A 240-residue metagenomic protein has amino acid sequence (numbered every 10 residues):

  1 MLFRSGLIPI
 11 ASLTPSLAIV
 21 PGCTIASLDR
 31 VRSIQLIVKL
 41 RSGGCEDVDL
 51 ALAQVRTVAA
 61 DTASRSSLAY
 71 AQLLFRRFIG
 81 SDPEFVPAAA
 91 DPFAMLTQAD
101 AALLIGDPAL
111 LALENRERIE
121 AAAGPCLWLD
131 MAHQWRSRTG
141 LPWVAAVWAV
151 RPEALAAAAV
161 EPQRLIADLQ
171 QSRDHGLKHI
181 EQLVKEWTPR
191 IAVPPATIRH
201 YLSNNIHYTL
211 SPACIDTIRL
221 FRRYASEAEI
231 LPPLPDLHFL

Functional and structural regions predicted by a protein language model:
S5-I34, R41, E46-D49, L110-A112 (+1 more regions): Acidic, polar ligand-binding/catalytic clefts
A18, D82-E84, P125-L127: Conserved beta-strand segments of alpha/beta enzyme cores
R30-L36, W143-W148: Small-molecule pocket liners
R32-M95, A99-D100, I105-L111, D216 (+1 more regions): Bilobed "Venus flytrap"/periplasmic-binding protein-like clamshell domains and structurally analogous long
P87-W187: Pocket-lining segment of extracytoplasmic ligand-binding domains
A156-E227: Secondary-structure end/capping motifs
I230-L240: Conserved C-terminal helix/tail region of periplasmic/extracytoplasmic solute-binding proteins
